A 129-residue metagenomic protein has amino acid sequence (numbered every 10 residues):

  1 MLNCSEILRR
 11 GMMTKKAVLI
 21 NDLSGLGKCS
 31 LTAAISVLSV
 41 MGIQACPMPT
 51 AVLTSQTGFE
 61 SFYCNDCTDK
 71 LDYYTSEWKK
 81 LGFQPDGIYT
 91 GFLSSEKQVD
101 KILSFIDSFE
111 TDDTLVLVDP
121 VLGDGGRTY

Functional and structural regions predicted by a protein language model:
L2-D86: Small-residue (G/A/S/T)-rich helix-start motifs and N-terminal tracts that mark the onset
F59-F62, F83, F92, F105 (+1 more regions): Phenylalanine-focused residue identity feature
T90, E96-Y129: Conserved beta-alpha-beta core of the PfkB/ribokinase-like small-molecule kinase fold
